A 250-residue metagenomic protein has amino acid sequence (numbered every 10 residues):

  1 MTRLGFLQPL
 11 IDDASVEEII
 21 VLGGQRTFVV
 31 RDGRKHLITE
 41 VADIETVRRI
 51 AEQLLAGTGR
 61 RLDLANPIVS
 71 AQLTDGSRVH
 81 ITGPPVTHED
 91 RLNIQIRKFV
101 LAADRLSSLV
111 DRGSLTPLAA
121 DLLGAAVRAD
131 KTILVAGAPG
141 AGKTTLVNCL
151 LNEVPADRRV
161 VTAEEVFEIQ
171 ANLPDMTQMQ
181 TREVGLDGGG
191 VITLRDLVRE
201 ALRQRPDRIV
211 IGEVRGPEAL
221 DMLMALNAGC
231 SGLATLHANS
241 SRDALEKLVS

Functional and structural regions predicted by a protein language model:
M1-H36: N-terminal anchoring/assembly modules that precede and organize ATP-driven motor systems
D13, V30-A129: P-loop NTP-binding catalytic core
I19, I81, L123, I209 (+1 more regions): Residue-level signature of catalytic and energy-coupling elements of molecular machines, predominantly ATP/GTP-dependent
K131-I133, C149-S250: Switch/coupling sub-region of P-loop NTPases
G137: The Walker A (P-loop) glycine that initiates the GxxxxGKT/S ATP-binding motif of P-loop NTPases
G140: Walker A (P-loop) phosphate-binding loop of P-loop NTPases
K143: Conserved lysine of the Walker
L146: Hydrophobic positions on the alpha1 helix immediately C-terminal to the Walker A/P-loop
